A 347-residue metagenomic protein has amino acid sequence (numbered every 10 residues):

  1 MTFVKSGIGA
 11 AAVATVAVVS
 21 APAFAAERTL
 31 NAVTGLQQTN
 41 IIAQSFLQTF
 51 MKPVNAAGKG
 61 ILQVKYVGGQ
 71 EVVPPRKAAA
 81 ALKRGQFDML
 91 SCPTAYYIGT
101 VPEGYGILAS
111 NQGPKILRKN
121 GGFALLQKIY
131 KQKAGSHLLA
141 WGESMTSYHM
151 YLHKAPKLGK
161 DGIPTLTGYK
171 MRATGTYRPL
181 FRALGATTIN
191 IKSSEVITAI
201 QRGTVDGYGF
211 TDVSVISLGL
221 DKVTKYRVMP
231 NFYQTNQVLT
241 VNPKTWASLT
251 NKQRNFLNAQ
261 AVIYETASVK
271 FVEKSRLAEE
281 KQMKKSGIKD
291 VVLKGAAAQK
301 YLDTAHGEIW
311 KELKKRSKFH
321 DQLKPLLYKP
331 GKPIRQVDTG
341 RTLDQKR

Functional and structural regions predicted by a protein language model:
M1-A11: Bacterial N-terminal signal peptides that target proteins for export
G9-A10, A25-P114, H137-R347: N-terminal secretory/targeting leader peptides
A10-V19: Bacterial N-terminal signal peptides
V19-A25: Sec/Tat signal peptide C-region and signal peptidase I cleavage site
P114-Y130: A gly/proline- and charged-residue-enriched helix-loop-helix capping module
